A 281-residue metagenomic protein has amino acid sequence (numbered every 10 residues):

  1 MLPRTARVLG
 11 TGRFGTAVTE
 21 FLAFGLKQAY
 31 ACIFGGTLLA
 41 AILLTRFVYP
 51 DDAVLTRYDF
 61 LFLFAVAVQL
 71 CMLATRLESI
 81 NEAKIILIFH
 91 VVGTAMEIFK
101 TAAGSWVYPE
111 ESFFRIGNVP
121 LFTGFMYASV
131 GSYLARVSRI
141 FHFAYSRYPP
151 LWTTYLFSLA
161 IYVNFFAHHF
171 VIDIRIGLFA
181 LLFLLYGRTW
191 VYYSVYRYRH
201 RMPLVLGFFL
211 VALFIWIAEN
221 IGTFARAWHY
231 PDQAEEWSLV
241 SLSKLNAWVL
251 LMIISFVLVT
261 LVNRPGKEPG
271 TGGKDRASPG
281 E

Functional and structural regions predicted by a protein language model:
M1-E281: Aromatic-rich, lipid-facing transmembrane alpha helices and their immediate juxtamembrane interface loops in integral
